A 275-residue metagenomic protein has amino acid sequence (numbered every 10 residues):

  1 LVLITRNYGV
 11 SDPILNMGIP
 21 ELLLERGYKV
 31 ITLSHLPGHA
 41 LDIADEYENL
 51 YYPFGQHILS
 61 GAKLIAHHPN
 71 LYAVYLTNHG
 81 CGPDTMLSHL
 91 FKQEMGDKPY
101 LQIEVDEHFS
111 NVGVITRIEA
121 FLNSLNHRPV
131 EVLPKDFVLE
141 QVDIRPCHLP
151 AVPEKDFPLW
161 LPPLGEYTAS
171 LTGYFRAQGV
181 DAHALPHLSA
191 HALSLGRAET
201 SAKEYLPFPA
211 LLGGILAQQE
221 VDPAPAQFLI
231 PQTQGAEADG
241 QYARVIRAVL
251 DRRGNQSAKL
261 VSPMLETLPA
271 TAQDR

Functional and structural regions predicted by a protein language model:
V2-R275: An N-terminal assembly and electron-transfer interface module characteristic of large anaerobic redox and radical
